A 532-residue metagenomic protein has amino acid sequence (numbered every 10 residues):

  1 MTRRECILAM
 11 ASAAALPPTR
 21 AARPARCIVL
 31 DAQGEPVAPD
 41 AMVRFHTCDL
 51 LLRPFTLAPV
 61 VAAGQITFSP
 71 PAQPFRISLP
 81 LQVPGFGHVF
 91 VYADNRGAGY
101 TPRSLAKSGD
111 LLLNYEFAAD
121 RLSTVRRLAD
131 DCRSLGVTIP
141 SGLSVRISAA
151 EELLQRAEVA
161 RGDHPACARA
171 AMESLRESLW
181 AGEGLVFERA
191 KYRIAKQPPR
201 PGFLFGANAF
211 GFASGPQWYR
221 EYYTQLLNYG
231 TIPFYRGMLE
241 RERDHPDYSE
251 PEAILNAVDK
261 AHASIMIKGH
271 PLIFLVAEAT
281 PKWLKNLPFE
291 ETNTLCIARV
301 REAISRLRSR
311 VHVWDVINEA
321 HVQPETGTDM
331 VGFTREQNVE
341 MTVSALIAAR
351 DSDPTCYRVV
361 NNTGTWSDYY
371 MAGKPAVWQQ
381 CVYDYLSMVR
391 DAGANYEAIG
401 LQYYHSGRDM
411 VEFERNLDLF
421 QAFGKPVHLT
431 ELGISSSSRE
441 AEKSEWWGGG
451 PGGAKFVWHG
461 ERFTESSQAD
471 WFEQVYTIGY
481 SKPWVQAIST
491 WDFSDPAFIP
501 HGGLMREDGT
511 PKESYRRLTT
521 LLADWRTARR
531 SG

Functional and structural regions predicted by a protein language model:
E5-A21: N-terminal export signals
A22-Y222: Long, charged/polar, soluble alpha-helical segments
D49-A58, A62-T67, P201-A253, A257-E291 (+2 more regions): N-terminal substrate-binding region of glycoside hydrolase catalytic domains
N208-Y219, G237-S249, L275-E278, H321-E325 (+4 more regions): Acidic-and-aromatic substrate-binding clefts and catalytic sites of carbohydrate-active enzymes
G211-T224, T294-A303, A376-V389, F472-Y476: Short, acidic/polar
Y229-E242, A253-F333, V339-V359, T363-W366: Substrate-binding cleft and catalytic face of glycoside hydrolase catalytic domains, especially the flexible beta-alpha
E242-M266, G332-I347, D351-N361, Q379-F456 (+2 more regions): Glycoside hydrolase catalytic-domain groove-lining segments
R306, D315, A320-M341, A348 (+3 more regions): Aromatic-rich peripheral "rim/lid" segments of glycoside hydrolase catalytic domains that contact and position glycan
